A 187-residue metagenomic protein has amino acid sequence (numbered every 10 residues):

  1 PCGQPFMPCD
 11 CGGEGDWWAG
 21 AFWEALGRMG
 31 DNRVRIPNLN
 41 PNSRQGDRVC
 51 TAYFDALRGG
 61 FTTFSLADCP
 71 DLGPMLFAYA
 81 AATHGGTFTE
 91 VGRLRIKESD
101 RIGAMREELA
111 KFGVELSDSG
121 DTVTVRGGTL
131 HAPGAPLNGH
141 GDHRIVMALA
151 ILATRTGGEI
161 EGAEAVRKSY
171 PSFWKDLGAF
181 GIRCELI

Functional and structural regions predicted by a protein language model:
P1-I187: Short, structured segments at the rim of ligand-binding sites
